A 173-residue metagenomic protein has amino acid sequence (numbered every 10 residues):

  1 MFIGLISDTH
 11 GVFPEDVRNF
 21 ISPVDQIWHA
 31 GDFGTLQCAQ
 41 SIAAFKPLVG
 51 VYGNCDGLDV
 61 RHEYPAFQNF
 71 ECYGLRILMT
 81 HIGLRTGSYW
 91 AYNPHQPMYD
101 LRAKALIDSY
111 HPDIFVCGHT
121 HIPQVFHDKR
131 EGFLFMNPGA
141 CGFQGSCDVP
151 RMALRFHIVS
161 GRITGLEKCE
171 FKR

Functional and structural regions predicted by a protein language model:
M1-L48, E63-A66, C72-G74, V149-R151: N-terminal active-site segment of His-dependent metallophosphoesterases
L5-S7, Q26-D32, V49-N54, M79-H81 (+2 more regions): Active-site neighborhood of phospho(di)ester-bond hydrolases with catalytic His/Asp-centered motifs
G11-E15, F33-C38, C55-V60, R85-W90 (+2 more regions): Active-site environment of divalent metal-dependent phosphoester hydrolases
F13-V17, F33-L36, S41-P47, M79-G83 (+3 more regions): Generic detector of short, locally flexible boundary/turn motifs and exposed helical patches
V49, N93-R162, L166: Conserved beta-sheet core of the metallophosphoesterase superfamily
D59, E63-H111, Q144-C147: Active-site-proximal segments of metal-dependent phosphoesterases and phosphodiesterases across multiple
G165-R173: Short, solvent-exposed aromatic-acidic interface loops
